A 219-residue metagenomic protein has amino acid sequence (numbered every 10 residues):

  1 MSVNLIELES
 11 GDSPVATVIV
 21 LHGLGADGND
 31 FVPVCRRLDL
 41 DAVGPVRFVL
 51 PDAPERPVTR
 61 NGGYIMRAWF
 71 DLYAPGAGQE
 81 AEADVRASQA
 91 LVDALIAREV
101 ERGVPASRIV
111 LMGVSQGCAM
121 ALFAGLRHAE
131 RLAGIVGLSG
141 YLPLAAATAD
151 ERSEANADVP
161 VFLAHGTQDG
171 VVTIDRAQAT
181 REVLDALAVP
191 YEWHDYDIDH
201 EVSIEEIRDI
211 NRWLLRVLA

Functional and structural regions predicted by a protein language model:
M1-R108: Serine-hydrolase catalytic machinery in alpha/beta-hydrolase-like enzymes
V15-A16, N156-V161, L187-V189: Short, proline-enriched alpha-helix->beta-strand connector loops that line the catalytic pocket of alpha/beta-hydrolase
F31-R36, A149, T173-V183: Short alpha-helix in the alpha/beta-hydrolase fold that links the catalytic acid
L40-V43, R152-D158: Short, conserved loop/helix-junction motifs that constitute active-site signature segments in enzyme catalytic cores
P51-D52, M112, V136-S139, A164 (+1 more regions): Alpha/beta-hydrolase-fold catalytic nucleophile elbow
V100, P105-N156: Primarily recognizes the serine-hydrolase "nucleophile elbow" in alpha/beta-hydrolase and SGNH/GDSL folds
F162-H165, D169: Short beta-strand/loop motif that positions the catalytic acidic residue of the alpha/beta-hydrolase fold
D175-A219: C-terminal catalytic histidine-bearing segment of alpha/beta-hydrolase fold enzymes
